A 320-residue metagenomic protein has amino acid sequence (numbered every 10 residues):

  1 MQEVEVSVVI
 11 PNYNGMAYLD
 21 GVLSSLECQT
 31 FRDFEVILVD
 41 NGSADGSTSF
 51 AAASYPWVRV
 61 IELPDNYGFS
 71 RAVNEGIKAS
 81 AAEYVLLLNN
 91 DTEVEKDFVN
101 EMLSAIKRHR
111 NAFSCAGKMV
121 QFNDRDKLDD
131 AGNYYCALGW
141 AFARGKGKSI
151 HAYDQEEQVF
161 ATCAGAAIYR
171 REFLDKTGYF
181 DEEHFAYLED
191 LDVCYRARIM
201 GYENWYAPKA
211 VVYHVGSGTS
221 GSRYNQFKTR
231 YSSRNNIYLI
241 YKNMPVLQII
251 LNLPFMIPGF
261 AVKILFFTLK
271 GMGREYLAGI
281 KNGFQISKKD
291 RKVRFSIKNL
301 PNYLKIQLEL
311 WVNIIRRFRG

Functional and structural regions predicted by a protein language model:
M1-C28: N-proximal low-complexity "stem/linker" segments adjacent to membrane-targeting elements
S25, R32, D40-S49, D65: A conserved acidic beta->alpha catalytic loop
L63-S80, N90, E101: Glycine-rich, basic loop-to-helix element that forms the pyrophosphate-binding segment of sugar-nucleotide handling
V85: Short aromatic/hydrophobic "clamp" motif used to bind/position activated sugar donors
T92-Y135: Conserved donor NDP-sugar-binding/catalytic core segment of glycosyltransferases
L128-D129, W140-F142, K148-Y169, A186 (+2 more regions): A recurrent flexible, glycine/aromatic-enriched loop bordering the glycosyltransferase active site that acts as
F160-V211: A short, conserved alpha-helix in the catalytic core of glycosyltransferases
I249-G320: Non-catalytic, C-terminal membrane-associated alpha-helical segments of glycosyltransferases
